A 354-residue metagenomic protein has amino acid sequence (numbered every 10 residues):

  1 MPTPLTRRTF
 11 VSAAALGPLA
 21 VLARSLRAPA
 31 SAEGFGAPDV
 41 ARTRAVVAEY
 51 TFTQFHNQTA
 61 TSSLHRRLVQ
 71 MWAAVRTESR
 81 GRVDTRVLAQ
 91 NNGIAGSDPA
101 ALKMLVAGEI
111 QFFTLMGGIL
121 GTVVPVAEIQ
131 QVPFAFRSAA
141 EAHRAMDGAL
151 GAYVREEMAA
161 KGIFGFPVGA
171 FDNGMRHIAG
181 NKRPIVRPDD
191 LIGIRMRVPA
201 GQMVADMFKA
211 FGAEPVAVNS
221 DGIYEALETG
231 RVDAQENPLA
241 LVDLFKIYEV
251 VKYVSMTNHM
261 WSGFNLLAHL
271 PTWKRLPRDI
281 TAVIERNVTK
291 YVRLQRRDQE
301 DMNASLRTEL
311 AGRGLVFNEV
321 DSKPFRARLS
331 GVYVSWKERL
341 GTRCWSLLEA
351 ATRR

Functional and structural regions predicted by a protein language model:
P2-L5, T9-E141, E156-R354: N-terminal secretory/targeting leader peptides
R144-E156: Signature of the catalytic double-stranded beta-helix
